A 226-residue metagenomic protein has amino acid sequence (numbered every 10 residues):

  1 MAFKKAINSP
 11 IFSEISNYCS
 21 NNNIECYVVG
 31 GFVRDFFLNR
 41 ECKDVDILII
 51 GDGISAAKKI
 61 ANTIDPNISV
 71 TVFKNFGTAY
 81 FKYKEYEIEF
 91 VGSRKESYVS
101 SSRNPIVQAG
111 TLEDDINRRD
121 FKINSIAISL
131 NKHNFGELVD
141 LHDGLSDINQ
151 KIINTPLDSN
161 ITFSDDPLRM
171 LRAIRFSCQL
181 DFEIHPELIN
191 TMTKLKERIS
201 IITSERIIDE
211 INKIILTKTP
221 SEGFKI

Functional and structural regions predicted by a protein language model:
M1-I226: Catalytic cores of the polymerase beta-like nucleotidyltransferase superfamily and closely associated nucleotide
